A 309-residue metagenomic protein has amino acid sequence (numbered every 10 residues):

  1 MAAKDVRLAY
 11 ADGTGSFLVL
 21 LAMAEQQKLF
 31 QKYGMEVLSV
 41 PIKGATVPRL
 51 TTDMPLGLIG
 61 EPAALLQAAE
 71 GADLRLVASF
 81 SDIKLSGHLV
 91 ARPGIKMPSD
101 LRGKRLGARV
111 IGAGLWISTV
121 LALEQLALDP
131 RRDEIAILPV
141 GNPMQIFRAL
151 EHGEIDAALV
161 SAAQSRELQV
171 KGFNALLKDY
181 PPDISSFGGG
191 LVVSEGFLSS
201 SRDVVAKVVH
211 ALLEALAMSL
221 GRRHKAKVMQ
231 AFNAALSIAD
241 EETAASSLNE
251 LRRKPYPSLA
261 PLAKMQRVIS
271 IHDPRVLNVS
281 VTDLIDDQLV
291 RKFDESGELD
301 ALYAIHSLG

Functional and structural regions predicted by a protein language model:
M1-A2, G309: Basic/polar N-terminal segments that are highly enriched at the extreme N-terminus, encompassing both cleavable
A2-P139, D156-A162, F173, L177-D179 (+1 more regions): Short, glycine-/small- and polar/acidic-enriched structural segments that line small-molecule recognition paths
Q27-K28, T52, G153, G172 (+3 more regions): Short glycine-centered helix-capping/turn motifs at secondary-structure transition points
K28, P48, S99, I117-V120 (+7 more regions): Solvent-exposed, polar/charged alpha-helical surfaces in well-ordered, non-transmembrane soluble domains, broadly
Y33-G34, L58, A68, V110 (+6 more regions): Sec/Tat-exported extracytoplasmic proteins
M144-A235: Pocket-lining segment of extracytoplasmic ligand-binding domains
S199-V279: Secondary-structure end/capping motifs
S270-G309: Conserved C-terminal helix/tail region of periplasmic/extracytoplasmic solute-binding proteins
